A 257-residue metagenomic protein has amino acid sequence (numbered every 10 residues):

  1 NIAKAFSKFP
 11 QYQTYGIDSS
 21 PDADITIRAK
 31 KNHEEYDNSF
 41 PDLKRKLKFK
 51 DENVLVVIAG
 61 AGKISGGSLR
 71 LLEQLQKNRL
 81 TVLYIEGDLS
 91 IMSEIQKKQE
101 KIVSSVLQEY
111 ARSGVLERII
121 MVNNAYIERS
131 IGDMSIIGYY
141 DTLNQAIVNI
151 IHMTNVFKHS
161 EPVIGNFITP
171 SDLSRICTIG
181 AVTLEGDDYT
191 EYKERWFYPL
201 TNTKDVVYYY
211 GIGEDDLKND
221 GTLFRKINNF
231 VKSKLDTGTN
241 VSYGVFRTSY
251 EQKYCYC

Functional and structural regions predicted by a protein language model:
N1-C257: Tubulin/FtsZ superfamily GTPase core signature
